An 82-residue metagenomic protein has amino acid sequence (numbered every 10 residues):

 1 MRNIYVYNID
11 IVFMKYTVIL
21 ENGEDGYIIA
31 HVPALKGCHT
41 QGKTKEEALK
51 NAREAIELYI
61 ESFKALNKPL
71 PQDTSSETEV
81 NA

Functional and structural regions predicted by a protein language model:
M1-Y16, K50-A82: Short, charged, surface-exposed hinge/linker loops at domain edges that act as mobile lids or interdomain connectors
L20-L35: Short aromatic-glycine-(Arg/Gly/Cys) micro-motifs in beta-strand/loop hairpins
A30, T40, A52-A55: Small-residue (primarily alanine) positions within well-ordered alpha-helices, especially packing/interaction faces
K36-K45: A short, exposed loop/beta-hairpin motif centered on an aromatic-Gly-Thr core
